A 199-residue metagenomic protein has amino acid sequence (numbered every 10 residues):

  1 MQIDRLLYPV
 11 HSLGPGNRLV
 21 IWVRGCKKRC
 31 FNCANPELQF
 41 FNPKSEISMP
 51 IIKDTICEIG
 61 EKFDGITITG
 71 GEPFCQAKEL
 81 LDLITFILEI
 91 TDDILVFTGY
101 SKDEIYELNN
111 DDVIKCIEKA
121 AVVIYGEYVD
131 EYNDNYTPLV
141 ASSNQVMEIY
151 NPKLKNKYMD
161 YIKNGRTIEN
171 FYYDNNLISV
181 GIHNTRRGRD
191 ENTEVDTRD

Functional and structural regions predicted by a protein language model:
M1-D4, N17, N35-K115: Conserved Radical SAM active-site core
M1-W22, F31, N35-F41, E169-N170 (+2 more regions): N-terminal [4Fe-4S]-dependent radical SAM core
C75-I84, L88, N133-N176: P-loop/Walker A phosphate-binding loop and immediately adjacent motor/lid segment at beta-alpha junctions
T98, N151, G181: Short beta-strand/turn micro-motifs composed of small residues that flank or help shape donor/cofactor-binding pockets
T98-G99, G126-Y128: Short secondary-structure boundary segments
K115-E118, A141: Short, conserved loop/helix-junction motifs that constitute active-site signature segments in enzyme catalytic cores
A121: Receiver (REC) domain switch/active-site residues of two-component response regulators
K163-D199: Charged phosphate-binding loop/patch that engages nucleotide di/tri-phosphates or the phosphate backbone of nucleic
